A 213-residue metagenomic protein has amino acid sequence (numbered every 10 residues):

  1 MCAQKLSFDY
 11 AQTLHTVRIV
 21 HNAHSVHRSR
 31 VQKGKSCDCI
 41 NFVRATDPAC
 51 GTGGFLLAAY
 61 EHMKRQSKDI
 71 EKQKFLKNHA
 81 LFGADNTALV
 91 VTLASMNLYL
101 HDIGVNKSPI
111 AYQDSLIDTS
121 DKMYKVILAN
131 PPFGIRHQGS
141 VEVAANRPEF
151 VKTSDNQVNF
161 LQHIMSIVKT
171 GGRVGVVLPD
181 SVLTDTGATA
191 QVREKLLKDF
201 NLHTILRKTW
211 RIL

Functional and structural regions predicted by a protein language model:
M1-A3, D9, K35-C37, E71 (+4 more regions): N-terminal functional modules and adjacent low-complexity/disordered segments of proteins
M1-Y10, H15-V20, H24-N41, N106-S115 (+1 more regions): Non-catalytic, mostly N-terminal accessory regions of nucleic-acid modification and defense proteins
R30, G34-A129, G134-R136, S154 (+4 more regions): Conserved S-adenosyl-L-methionine
F55, L116, E149-F150, R211-L213: Aromatic-residue hotspot detector
M63, V141-V143: Long, N-terminal intrinsically disordered regulatory "head" regions of very large eukaryotic scaffold/tether proteins
H79-F82, K122, A144-E149, T209: Short beta-alpha connecting loops at secondary-structure transitions that line or flank enzyme active sites
F133, V143-S154: Conserved catalytic motifs of ABC-family nucleotide-binding domains
T153-I212: Conserved Class I SAM-dependent methyltransferase catalytic core
